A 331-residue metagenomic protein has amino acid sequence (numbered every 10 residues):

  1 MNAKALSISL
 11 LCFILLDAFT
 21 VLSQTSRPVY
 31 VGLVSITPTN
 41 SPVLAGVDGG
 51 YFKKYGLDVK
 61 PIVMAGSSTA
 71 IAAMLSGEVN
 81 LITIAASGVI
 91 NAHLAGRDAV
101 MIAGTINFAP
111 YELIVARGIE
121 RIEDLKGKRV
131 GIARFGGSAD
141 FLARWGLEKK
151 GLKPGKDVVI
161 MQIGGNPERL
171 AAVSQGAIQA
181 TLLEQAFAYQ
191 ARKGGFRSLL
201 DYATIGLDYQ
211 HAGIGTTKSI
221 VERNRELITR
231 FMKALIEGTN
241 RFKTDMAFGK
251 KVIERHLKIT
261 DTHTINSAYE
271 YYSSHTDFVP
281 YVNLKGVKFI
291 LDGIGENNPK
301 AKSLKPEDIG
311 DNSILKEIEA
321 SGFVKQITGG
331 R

Functional and structural regions predicted by a protein language model:
M1-I8: Bacterial N-terminal signal peptides that target proteins for export
I8-A18: Bacterial N-terminal signal peptides
F19-S23: Sec/Tat signal peptide C-region and signal peptidase I cleavage site
Q24-Q175, Q179-Q185, R197-D208: Short, glycine-/small- and polar/acidic-enriched structural segments that line small-molecule recognition paths
V47-D48, K53, H93, E148 (+4 more regions): Short polybasic/polar patches that bind polyanions
G88, I160, P167-K258: Pocket-lining segment of extracytoplasmic ligand-binding domains
E222-L304: Secondary-structure end/capping motifs
D292-R331: Conserved C-terminal helix/tail region of periplasmic/extracytoplasmic solute-binding proteins
